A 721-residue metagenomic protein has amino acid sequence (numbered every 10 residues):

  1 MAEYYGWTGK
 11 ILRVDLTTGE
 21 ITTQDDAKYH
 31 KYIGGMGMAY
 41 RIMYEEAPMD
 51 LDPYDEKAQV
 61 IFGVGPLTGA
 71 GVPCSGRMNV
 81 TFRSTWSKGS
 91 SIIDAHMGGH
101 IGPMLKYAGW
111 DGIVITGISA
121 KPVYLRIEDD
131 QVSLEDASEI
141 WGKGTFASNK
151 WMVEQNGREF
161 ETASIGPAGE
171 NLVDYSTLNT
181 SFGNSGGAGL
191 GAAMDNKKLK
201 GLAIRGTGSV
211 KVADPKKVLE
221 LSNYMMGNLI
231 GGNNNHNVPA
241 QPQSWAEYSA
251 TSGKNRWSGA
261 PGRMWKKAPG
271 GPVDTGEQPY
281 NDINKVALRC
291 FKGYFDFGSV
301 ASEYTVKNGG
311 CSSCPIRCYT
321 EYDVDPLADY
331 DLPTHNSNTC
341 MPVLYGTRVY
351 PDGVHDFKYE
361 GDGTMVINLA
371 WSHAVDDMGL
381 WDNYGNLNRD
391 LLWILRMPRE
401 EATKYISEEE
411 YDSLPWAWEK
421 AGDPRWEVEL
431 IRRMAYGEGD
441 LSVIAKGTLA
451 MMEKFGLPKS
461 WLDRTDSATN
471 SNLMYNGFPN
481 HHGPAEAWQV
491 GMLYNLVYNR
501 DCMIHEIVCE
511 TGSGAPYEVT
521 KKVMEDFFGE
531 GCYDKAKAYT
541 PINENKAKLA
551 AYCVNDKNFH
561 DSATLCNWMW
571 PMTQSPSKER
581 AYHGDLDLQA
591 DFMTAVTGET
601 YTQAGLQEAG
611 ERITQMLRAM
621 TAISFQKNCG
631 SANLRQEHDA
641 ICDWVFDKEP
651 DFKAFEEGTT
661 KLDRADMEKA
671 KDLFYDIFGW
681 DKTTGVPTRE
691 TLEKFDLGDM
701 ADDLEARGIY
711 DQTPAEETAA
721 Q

Functional and structural regions predicted by a protein language model:
A2-P66, C74, I165-P167, N184: N-terminal amphipathic, basic-rich helices that act as targeting or association modules
T8, G19, I92-A95, A108 (+2 more regions): Metallocofactor- and cofactor-centric catalytic cores in central/energy metabolism, strongly enriched
D15, D55, S75-M78, F82 (+3 more regions): Extended C-terminal regions of large enzymes
M43-M49, M97-P103, Y107-D111, T145-K150 (+3 more regions): Short alpha-helical segments and helix-capping/turn motifs at coil-helix boundaries
A58, P66-P103: Conserved helix-adjacent loop modules within structured domains
I61-V64, D94, I113-G117, D136 (+3 more regions): General beta-strand structural signal in soluble alpha/beta enzymes
S87-P103, D111-G112, E139-I140, E154-Q155 (+2 more regions): Alpha/propeptide regions of enzymes that mature by internal proteolysis
G98-D130, N196-K211, N383-L392: Glycine-rich phosphate/pyrophosphate-binding loops and their adjacent beta-strand/loop elements at enzyme active sites
